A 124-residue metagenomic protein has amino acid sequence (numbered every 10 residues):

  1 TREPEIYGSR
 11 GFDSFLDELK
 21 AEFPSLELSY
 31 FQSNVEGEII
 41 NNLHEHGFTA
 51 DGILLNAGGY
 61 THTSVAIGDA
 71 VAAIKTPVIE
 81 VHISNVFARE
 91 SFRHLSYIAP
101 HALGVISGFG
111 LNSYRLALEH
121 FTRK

Functional and structural regions predicted by a protein language model:
E3-E22: Short catalytic helix/loop segments, enriched in acidic residues and glycine and frequently bearing histidine
F23-S29: A generic structural motif
S29-G37: Short beta->alpha junction loops
S29-Y30, I79, A88-K124: Short, glycine-/small-residue-rich phosphate/pyrophosphate-handling segment
E38-N42: Short acidic active-site motifs
H46-I53: Short acidic/histidine-rich motifs immediately flanking catalytic phosphotransfer sites in two-component signaling
G58-T61, S84-V86: Short glycine-rich anion-binding loops that position phosphate/pyrophosphate groups of nucleotides and phosphorylated
S64-K75: Short Gly/Thr/Asp-enriched flexible loops that form oxyanion-binding sites at enzyme active sites
